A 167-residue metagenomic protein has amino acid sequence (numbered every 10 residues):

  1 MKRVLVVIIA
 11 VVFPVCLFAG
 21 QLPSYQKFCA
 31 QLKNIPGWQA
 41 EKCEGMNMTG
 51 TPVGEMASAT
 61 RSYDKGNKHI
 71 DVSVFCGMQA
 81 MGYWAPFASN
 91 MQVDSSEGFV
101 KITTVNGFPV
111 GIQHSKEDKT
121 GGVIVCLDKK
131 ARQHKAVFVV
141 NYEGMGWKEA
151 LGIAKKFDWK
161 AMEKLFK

Functional and structural regions predicted by a protein language model:
V4-V15: Sec-dependent N-terminal signal peptides
V7, I35-G37, E41, W159-A161: Short, solvent-exposed linear motifs at loop/edge-of-secondary-structure regions
V7, M78-Q79, R132: A short alpha-helix capping/helix-coil boundary motif
L17-A19: Anion-binding (especially nucleotide phosphate/pyrophosphate-binding) glycine-rich loop and adjoining beta-alpha core
Q21-G121: Short, solvent-exposed recognition patches
Q92-K167: A short, solvent-exposed beta-edge/loop patch
